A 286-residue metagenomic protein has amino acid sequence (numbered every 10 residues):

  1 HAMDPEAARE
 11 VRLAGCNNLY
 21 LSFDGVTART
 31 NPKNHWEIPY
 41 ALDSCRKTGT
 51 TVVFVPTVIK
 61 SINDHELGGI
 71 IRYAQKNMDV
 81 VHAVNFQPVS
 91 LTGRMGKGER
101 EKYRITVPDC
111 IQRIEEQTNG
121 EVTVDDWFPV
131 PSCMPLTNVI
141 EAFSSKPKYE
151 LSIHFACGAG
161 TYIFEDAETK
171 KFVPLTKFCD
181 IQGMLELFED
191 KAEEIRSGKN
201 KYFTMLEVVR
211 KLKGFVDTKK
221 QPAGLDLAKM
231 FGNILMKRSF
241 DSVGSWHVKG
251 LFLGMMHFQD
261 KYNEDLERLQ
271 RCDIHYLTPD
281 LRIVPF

Functional and structural regions predicted by a protein language model:
H1-P88: Radical SAM/AdoMet-radical enzyme domain recognition
R9-G15, A41-C45, G96-D109, P129-A142 (+1 more regions): Short secondary-structure transition/capping segments
V26-A28, N85-P88, E115-G120, A192-S197 (+1 more regions): Short C-terminal domain-edge/linker segments immediately following a structured domain
R29-T30, S61, V81-D109, V122-S144 (+1 more regions): Flexible glycine/acidic-rich beta-alpha junction loops that bind and position SAM and/or redox cofactors in anaerobic
A41-T51, C110-T118, V122: Alpha-helix-loop-beta-strand connector modules within alpha/beta enzyme cores
V53, A83-F86, T123, L277 (+1 more regions): A structural signal for short, well-ordered beta-strand segments and their strand-loop junctions that often border
V58-I62, M134-I140, H247-L253, Q259-Y262: Short linear motifs at secondary-structure transitions and domain/linker junctions
K148-F286: Radical SAM enzyme core and accessory elements
